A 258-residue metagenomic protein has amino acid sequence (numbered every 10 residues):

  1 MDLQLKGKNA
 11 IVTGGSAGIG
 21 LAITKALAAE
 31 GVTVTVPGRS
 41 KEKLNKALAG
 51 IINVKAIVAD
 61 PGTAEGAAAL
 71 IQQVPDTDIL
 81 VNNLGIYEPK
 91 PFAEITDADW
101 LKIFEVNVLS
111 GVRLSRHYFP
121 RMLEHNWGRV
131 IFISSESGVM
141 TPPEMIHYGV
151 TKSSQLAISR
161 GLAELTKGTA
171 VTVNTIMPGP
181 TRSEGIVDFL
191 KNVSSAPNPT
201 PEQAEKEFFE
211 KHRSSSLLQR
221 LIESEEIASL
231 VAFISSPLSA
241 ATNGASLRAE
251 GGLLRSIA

Functional and structural regions predicted by a protein language model:
N9, S16-A17: Conserved glycine-rich cofactor-binding loop
P91-F92, D99-F104, H212: Substrate-binding pocket helix/loop in short-chain dehydrogenase/reductase
S115, T151, S159: Active-site helix of classical SDR
P120, E164-L165, A240: Alpha-helical segment proximal to the catalytic Tyr-Lys
S135: Residue(s) in the substrate-gating loop at a strand-loop-helix junction that position the organic substrate next
M140, A232, N243-A258: Short C-terminal tail/terminal secondary-structure segment of NAD(P)H-dependent dehydrogenase/reductase domains
K167, T172, T242-G244: Short, small/polar-rich loop/turn modules that mediate ligand/substrate recognition or access, typified
